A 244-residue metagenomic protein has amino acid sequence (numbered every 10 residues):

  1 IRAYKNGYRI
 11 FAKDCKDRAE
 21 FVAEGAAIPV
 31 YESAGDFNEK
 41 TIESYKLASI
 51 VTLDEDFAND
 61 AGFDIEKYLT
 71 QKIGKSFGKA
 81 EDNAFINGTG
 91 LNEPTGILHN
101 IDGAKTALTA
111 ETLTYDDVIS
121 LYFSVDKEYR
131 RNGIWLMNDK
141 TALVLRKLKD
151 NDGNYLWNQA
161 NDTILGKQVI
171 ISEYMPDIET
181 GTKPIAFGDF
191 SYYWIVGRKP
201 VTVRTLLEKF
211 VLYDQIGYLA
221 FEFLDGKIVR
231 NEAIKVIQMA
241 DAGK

Functional and structural regions predicted by a protein language model:
I1-R130, R146, I170: Acidic/polar, low-complexity extended loops/arms that serve as protein-protein interfaces in large oligomeric shells
R18-F21, I178-E179, I228: Short, solvent-exposed loop/turn elements at domain surfaces
N59, D225-K227: Short beta-strands and strand-coil junctions in structured, solvent-facing domains, enriched
T89-D225, A233-K244: Extended oligomerization regions of viral-like shell subunits
